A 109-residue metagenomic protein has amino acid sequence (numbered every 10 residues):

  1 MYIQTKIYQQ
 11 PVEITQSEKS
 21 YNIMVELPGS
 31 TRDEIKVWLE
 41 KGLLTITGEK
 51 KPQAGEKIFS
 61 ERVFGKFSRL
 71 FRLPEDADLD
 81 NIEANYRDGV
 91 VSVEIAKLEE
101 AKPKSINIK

Functional and structural regions predicted by a protein language model:
M1-K109: Alpha-crystallin/small heat shock protein
